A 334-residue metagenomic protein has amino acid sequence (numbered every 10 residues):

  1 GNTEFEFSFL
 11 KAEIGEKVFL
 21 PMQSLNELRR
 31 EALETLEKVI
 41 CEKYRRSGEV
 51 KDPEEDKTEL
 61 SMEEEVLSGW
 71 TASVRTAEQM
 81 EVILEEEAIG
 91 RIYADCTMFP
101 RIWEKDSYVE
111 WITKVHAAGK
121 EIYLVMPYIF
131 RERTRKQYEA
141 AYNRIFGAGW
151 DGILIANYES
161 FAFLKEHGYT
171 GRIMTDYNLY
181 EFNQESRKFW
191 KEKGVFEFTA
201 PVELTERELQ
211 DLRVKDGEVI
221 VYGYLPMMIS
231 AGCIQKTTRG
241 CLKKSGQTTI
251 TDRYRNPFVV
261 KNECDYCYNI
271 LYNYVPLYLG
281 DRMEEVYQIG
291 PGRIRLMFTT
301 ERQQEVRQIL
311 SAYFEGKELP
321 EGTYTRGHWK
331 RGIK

Functional and structural regions predicted by a protein language model:
G1-F189, K193-K334: Active-site pocket-lining/capping segments in soluble small-molecule metabolic enzymes
